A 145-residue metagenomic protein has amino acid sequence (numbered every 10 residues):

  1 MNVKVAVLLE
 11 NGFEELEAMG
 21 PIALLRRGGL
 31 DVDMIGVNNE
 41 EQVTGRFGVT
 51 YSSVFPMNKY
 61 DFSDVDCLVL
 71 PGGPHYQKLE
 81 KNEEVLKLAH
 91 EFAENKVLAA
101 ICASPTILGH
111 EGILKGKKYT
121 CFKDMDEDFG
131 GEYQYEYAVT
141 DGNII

Functional and structural regions predicted by a protein language model:
V3-L8, F13, L24-E40, S53-I145: Active-site-adjacent pocket-lining segments in enzyme domains
M19-A23: Histidine-anchored nucleotide/phosphate-binding helix
T44-G45: Acidic surface patches and DE-rich sequence motifs
